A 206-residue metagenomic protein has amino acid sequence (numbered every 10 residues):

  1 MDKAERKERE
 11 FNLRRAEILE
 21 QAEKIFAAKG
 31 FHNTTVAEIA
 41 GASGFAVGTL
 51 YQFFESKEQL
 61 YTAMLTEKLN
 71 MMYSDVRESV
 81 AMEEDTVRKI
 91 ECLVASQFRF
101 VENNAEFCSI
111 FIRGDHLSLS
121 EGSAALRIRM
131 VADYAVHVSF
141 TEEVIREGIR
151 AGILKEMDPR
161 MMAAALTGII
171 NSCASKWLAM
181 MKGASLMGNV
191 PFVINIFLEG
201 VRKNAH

Functional and structural regions predicted by a protein language model:
M1-D2, S96-F100, S139-A151, G168-H206: C-terminal peripheral helix-coil segments that are non-catalytic and often amphipathic
R14-E23, I39, M64-K68, M72 (+1 more regions): Generic hydrophobic, amphipathic alpha-helix propensity
E17, I25-Q59, A63: Helix-turn-helix
A63, E67, R77-E106, A163-L166: Hydrophobic alpha-helical connector segments
N70, R77, G122-R150, R160-A164 (+1 more regions): Amphipathic alpha-helical packing segments from all-alpha helical-bundle domains
V101-A125: Amphipathic alpha-helical segments used for helix-helix packing
S109-I112, E156-M157, L178: Short, hydrophobic secondary-structure boundary micro-motifs
